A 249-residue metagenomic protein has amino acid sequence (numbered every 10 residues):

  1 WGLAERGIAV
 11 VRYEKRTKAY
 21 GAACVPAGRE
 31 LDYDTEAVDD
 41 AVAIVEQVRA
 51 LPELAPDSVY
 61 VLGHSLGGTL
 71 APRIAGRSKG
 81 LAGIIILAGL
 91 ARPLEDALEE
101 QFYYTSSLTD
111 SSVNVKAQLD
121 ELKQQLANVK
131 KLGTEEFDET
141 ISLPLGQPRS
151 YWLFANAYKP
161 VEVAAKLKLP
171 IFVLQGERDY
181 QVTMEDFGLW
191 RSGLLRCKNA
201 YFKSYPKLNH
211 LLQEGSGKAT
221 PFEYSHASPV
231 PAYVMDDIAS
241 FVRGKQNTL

Functional and structural regions predicted by a protein language model:
G2-I8, R12-T35, T105-S106, Q213-Y224: Cap/lid segment of the alpha/beta-hydrolase catalytic domain
E30-P52: Alpha/beta-hydrolase active-site loop
Q47-T105: Primarily recognizes the serine-hydrolase "nucleophile elbow" in alpha/beta-hydrolase and SGNH/GDSL folds
G83-K166: Accessory cap/linker subdomain of secreted extracellular hydrolases
L167, V173-Q175: Short beta-strand/loop motif that positions the catalytic acidic residue of the alpha/beta-hydrolase fold
E177-D179, P206-N209: Acidic beta-to-alpha connecting loop that harbors the catalytic carboxylate
Y180-D186: Conserved alpha/beta-hydrolase "acid-adjacent" motif
L208-L211, S216-L249: Catalytic active-site module of serine/aspartate enzymes centered on a nucleophile-bearing elbow/loop
